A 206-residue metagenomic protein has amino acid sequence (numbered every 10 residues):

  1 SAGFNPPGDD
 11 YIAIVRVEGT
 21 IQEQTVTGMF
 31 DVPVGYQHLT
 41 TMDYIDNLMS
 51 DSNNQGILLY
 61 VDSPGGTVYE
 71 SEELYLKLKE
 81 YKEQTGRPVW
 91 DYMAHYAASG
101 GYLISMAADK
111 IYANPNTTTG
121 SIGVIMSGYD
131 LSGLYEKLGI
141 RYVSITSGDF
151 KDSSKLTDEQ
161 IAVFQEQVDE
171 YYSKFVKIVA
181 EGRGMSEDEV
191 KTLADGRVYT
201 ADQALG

Functional and structural regions predicted by a protein language model:
S1-R87, Y96-G182: Small-residue-centered hinge/linker elements
W90-A98, L193-R197: Glycine-rich beta-to-alpha transition loops that act as phosphate-gripper elements at the mouths of alpha/beta enzyme
M106, L205-G206: Short, surface-exposed helix/turn micro-motifs that flank interaction/cofactor sites
F175-L205: Secondary-structure end/capping motifs
